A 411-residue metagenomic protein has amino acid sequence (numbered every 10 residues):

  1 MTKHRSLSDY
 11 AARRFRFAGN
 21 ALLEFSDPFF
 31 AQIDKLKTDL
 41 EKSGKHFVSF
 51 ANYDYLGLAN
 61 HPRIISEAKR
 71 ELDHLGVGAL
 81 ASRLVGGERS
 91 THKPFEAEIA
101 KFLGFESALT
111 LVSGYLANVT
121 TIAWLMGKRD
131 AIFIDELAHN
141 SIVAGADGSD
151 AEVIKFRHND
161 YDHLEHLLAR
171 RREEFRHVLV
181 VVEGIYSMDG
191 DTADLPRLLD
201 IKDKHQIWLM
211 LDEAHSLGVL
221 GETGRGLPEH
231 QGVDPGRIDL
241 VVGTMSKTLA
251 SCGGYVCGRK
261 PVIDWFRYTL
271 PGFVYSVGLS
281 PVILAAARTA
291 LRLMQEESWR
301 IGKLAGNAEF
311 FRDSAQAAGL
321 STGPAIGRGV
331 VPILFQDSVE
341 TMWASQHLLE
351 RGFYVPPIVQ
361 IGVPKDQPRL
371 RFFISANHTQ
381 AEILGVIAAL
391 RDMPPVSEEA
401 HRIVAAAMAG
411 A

Functional and structural regions predicted by a protein language model:
A11-V77, I207: N-terminal "arm"/small-domain region of PLP-dependent enzymes with the aminotransferase-like
S66, R70-S113: Conserved N-terminal alpha-helix of the aminotransferase class I/II PLP-enzyme fold
R70, H74, A97, K101 (+2 more regions): PLP-dependent enzyme catalytic core of the Aspartate aminotransferase-like
T121-N140: Conserved PLP-anchoring active-site segment centered on the Schiff-base-forming lysine
I154, H158-L211: Active-site phosphate-binding strand-loop segment of PLP-dependent enzymes
T223, E229-W265: Active-site PLP attachment segment
G278-E297, K303, N307, Q316-L320: Structural motif of enzymes handling amino- and sulfur-group chemistry
G302-R312, Q316-R351, Q367, I374-A376 (+1 more regions): Conserved PLP-binding catalytic core of the aspartate aminotransferase-like
